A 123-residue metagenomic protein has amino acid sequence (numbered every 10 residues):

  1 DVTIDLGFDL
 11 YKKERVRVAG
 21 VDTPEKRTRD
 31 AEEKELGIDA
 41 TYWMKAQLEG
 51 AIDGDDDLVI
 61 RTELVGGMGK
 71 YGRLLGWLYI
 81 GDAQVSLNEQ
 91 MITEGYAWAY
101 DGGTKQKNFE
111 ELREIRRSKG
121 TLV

Functional and structural regions predicted by a protein language model:
D1-V123: Small beta-barrel nucleic-acid-binding modules, primarily SNase/OB-fold domains and secondarily Tudor-like barrels
